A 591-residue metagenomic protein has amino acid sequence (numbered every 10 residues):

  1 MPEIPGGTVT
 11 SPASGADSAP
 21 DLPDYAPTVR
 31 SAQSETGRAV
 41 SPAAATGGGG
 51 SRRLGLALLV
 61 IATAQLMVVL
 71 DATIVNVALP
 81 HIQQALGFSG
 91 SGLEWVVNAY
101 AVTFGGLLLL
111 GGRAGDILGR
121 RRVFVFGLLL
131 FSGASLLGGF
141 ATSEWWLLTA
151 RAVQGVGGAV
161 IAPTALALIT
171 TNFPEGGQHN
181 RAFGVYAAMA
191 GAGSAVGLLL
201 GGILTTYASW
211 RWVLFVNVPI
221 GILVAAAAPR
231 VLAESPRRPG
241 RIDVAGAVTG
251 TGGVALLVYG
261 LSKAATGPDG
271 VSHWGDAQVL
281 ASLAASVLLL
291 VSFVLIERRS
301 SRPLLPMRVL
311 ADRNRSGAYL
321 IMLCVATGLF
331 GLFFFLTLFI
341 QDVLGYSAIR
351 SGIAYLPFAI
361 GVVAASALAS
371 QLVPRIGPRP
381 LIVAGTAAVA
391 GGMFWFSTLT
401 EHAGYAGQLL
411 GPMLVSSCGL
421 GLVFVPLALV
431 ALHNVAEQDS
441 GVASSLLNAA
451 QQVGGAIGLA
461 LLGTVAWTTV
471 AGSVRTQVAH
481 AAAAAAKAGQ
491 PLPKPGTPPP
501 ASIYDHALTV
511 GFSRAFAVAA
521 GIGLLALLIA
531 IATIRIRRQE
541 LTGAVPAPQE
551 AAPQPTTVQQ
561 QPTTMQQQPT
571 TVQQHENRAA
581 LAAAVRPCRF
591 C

Functional and structural regions predicted by a protein language model:
P2-D17, D21-I61, L295, N314 (+3 more regions): Transmembrane-helix exit segments and adjacent C-terminal regions of multi-pass membrane proteins
E3, S11, G184, T206-I321 (+7 more regions): Hydrophobic transmembrane-helix bundles of small-molecule transporters
R52-F104, S209, P268, S272-D439: Transmembrane core module of solute transporters
V68, V97-Y100, F104, F131 (+10 more regions): Structural signature of transmembrane alpha-helices in multi-pass secondary transporters
I82-Q83, A114-G115, L200-A208, L261 (+5 more regions): Interfacial helix-cap and linker-helix signal at transmembrane-aqueous boundaries of multi-pass secondary transporters
G105, S132-G133, V218-A225, L290 (+3 more regions): Small-residue-rich packing faces within the transmembrane alpha-helices of Major Facilitator Superfamily
A114-G246, G250, K263, L280 (+1 more regions): Helix-loop-helix hairpins in multi-pass membrane proteins, especially solute transporters
L118-L128, T142-T149, I161-A165, N172-G184 (+2 more regions): C-terminal module of multi-pass small-molecule transporters
